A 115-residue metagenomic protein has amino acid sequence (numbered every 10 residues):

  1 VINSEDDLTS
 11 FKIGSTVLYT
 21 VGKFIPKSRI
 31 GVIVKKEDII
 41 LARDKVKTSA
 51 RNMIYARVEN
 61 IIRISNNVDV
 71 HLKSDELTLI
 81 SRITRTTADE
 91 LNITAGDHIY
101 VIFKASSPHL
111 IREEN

Functional and structural regions predicted by a protein language model:
V1-I2, V58-I61, L72: A structural signal for short hydrophobic beta-strand segments in well-ordered beta-sheet cores
N3-L8, I61-N67: Short, conserved beta-turn/loop elements at beta-strand boundaries and strand-helix junctions
D7-T9, S28-R29: Conserved active-site beta-strand-loop modules that form the wall/rim of enzyme catalytic pockets and either contain
T9-G14, I33, D69-D75, R82: Short, acidic/hydrophobic/Gly-rich beta-strand patch recurrent on exposed beta strands that often constitutes part
S15-I61, R82-N115: Glycine/charge-rich catalytic "coupling/switch" loops of P-loop NTPases
